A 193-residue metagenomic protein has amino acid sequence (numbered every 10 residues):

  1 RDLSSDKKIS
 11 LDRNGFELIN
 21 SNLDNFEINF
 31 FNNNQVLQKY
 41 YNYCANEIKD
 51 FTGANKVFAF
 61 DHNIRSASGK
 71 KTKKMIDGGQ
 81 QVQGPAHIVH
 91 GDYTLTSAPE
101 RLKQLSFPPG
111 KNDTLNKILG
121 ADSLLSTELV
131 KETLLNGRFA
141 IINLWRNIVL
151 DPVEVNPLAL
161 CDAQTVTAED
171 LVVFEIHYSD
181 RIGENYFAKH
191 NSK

Functional and structural regions predicted by a protein language model:
R1-N191: Non-heme Fe(II) oxygenase catalytic core, chiefly the N-lobe of the double-stranded beta-helix
